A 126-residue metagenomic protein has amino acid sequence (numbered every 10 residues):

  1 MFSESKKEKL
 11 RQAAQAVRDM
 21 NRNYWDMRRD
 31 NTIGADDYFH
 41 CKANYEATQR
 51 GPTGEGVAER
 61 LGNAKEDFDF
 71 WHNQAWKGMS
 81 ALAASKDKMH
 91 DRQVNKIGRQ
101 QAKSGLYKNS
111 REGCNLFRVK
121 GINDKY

Functional and structural regions predicted by a protein language model:
M1-Y126: Intrinsically disordered, low-complexity, mixed-charge
